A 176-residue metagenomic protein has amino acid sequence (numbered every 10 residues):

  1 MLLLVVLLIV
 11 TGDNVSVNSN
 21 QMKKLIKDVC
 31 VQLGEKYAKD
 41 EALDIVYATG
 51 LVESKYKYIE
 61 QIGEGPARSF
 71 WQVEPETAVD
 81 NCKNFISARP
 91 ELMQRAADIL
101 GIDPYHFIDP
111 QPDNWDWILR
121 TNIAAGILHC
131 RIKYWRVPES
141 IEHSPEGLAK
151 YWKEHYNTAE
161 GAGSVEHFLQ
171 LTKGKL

Functional and structural regions predicted by a protein language model:
M1-N20, G174-L176: N-terminal secretory targeting signals
V10-D28, L51-P138: Peptidoglycan-targeting cell-wall enzymes and recognition modules
L33-E41: Short, charged helix-capping/linker segments at alpha-helix termini
K36-Y37, E139-H143: Surface-exposed helix-capping loop/turn segments at secondary-structure junctions
D40-A48, P145-W152: Alpha-helical scaffolds flanking conserved acidic
S54-Q61, S140, N157-E166: Secretory-pathway/luminal and periplasmic proteins that interact with or process carbohydrate-rich
G65-A67, I141-Y156: Short alpha-helical "patches" and their helix-cap loops
A149-L176: Long, amphipathic alpha-helical surface segments
